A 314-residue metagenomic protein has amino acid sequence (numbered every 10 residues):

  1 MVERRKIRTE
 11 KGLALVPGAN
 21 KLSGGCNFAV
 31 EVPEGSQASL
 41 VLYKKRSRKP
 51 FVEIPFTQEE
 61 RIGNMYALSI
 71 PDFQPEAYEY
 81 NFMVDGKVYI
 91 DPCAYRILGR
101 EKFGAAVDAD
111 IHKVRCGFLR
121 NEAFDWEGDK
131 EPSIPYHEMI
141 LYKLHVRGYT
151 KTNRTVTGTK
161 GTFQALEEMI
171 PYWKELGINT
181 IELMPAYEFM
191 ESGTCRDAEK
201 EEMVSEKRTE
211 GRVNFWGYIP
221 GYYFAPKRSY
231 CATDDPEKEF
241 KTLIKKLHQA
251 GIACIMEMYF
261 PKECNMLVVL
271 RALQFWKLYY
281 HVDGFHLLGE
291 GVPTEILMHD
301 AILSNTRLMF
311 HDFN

Functional and structural regions predicted by a protein language model:
M1-S23, E53, E60-H145, T150-T157 (+1 more regions): The feature marks proteins involved in alpha-glucan
G24-F28: Structural beta-strand segments of beta-rich domains
V30, L144, L183, Y223 (+2 more regions): Conserved, mostly hydrophobic/aromatic
E31-Q37: Short proline/glycine-enriched turn/loop motifs at strand-loop junctions of beta-rich domains
I54, Y218, A272, L278-N314: Active-site-proximal helices and loops of the catalytic beta/alpha 8
I140-Y142, I181-L183, C254-M256, F285 (+1 more regions): Hydrophobic faces of well-ordered beta-strands that scaffold small-molecule active sites in alpha/beta enzyme cores
T155-T162, G193-Q249, F260-Y280: Aromatic- and acidic-residue-enriched carbohydrate-binding clefts of CAZyme catalytic domains
E168-A186: Catalytic domains of carbohydrate-active enzymes, especially glycoside hydrolases
